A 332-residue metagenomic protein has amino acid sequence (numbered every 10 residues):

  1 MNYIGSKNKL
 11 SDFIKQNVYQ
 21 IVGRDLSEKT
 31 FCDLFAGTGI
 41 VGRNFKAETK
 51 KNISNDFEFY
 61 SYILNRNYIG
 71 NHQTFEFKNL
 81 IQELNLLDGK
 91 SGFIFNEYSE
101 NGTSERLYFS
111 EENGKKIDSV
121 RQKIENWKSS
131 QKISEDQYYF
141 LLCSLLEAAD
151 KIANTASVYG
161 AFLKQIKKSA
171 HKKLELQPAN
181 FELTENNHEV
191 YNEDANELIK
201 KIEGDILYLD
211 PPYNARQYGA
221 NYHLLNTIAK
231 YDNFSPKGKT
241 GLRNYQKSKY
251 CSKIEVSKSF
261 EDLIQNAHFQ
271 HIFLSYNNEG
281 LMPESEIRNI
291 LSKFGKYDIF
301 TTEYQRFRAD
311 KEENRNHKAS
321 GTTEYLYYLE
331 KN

Functional and structural regions predicted by a protein language model:
M1-F35, I40-E48, I63, N71 (+1 more regions): S-adenosyl-L-methionine
F31-F45, S54-F59, K200-N221, S275: Conserved proline-anchored active-site loop of SAM-dependent methyltransferases that bridges a beta-strand
A47-E48, F59-G114: Core alpha/beta nucleotide-donor-binding catalytic domains of modification enzymes
S91, N96-N221, N233-R243: SAM-dependent nucleic-acid methyltransferase catalytic core
L163, E284-R288, S292-N332: Class I S-adenosyl-L-methionine
A215-F269: SAM-dependent methyltransferase catalytic-core segment centered on the flexible catalytic loop and adjoining short
Y250-D298: Conserved Class I SAM-dependent methyltransferase catalytic core
